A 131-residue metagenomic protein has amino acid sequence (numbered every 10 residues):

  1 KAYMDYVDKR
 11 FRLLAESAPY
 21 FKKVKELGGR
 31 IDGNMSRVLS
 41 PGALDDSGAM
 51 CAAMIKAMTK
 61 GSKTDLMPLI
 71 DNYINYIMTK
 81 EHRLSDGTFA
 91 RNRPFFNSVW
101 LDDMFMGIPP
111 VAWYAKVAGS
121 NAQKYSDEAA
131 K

Functional and structural regions predicted by a protein language model:
K1-K131: Glycan-recognition and catalytic cores of secretory/periplasmic carbohydrate-active enzymes
